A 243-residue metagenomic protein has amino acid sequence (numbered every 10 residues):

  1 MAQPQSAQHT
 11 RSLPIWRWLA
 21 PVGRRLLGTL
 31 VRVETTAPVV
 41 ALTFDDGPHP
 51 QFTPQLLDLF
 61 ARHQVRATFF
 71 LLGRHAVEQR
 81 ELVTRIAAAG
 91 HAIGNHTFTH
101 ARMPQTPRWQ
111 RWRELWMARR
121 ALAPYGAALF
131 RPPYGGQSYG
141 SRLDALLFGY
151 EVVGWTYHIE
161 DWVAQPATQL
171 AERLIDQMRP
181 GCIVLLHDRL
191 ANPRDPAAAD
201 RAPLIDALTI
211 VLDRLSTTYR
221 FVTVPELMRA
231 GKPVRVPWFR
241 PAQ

Functional and structural regions predicted by a protein language model:
M1-T10: Compositionally biased, charge-rich terminal segments
S6, P14-A20, L27-V31, G149 (+3 more regions): Short, well-ordered helical secondary-structure segments
R11-P104, Q110, M117, A127: Active-site beta->alpha N-cap acidic-glycine motif
V77-E78, T99-R220, V224-F239: Catalytic domains of cell-wall/extracellular-matrix polysaccharide-remodeling enzymes, centered on de-N-acetylation
